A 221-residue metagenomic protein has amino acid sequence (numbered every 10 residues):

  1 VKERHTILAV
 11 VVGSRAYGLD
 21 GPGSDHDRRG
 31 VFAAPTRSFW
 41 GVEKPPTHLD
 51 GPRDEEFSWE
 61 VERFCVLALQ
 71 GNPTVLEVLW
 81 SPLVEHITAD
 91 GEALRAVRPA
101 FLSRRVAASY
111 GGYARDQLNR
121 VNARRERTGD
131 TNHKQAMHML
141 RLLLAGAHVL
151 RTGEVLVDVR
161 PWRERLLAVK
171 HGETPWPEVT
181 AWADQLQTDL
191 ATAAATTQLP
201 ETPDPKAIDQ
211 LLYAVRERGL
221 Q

Functional and structural regions predicted by a protein language model:
V1-G13: Helical scaffold of the NTase/Pol beta-like nucleotidyltransferase catalytic core
R4, G21-G23, K134: A generic fold-level signal
G13-G51, M139: Catalytic metal-binding acidic patch
F39-V121: A basic- and aromatic-enriched beta-loop-alpha substructure that forms the phosphate/nucleotide- and DNA/RNA-contacting
A68, L143-L150, V215, G219: Generic structural signal for hydrophobic core residues of well-folded globular domains
A89-D209: Conserved nucleotidyltransferase catalytic core and NTase-mimicking acidic/glycine-rich helix/loop elements in nucleic
P205-Q221: Short, amphipathic C-terminal "tail helix"
